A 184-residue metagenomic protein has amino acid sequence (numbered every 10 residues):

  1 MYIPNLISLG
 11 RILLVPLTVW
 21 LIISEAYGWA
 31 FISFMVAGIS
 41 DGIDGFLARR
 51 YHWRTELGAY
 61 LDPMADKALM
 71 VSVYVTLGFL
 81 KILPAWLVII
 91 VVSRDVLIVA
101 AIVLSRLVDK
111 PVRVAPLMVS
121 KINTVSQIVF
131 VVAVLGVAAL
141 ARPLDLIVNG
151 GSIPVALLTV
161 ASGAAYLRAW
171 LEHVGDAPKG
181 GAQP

Functional and structural regions predicted by a protein language model:
M1-P184: Alpha-helical transmembrane bundles and membrane-interface segments of multipass inner-membrane proteins
